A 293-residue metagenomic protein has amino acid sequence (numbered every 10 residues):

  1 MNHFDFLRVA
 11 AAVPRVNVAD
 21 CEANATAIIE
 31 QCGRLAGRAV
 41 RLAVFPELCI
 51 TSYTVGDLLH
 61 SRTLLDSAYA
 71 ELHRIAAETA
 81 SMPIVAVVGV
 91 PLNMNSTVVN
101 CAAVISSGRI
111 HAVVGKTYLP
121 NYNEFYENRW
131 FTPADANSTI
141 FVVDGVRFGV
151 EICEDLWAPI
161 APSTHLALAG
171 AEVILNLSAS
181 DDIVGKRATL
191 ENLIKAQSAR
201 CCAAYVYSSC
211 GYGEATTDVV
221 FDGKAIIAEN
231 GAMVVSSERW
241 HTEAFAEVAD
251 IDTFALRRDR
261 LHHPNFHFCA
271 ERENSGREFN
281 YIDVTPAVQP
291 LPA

Functional and structural regions predicted by a protein language model:
M1-A293: Enzyme catalytic cores with a strong preference for nitrogen-chemistry domains
